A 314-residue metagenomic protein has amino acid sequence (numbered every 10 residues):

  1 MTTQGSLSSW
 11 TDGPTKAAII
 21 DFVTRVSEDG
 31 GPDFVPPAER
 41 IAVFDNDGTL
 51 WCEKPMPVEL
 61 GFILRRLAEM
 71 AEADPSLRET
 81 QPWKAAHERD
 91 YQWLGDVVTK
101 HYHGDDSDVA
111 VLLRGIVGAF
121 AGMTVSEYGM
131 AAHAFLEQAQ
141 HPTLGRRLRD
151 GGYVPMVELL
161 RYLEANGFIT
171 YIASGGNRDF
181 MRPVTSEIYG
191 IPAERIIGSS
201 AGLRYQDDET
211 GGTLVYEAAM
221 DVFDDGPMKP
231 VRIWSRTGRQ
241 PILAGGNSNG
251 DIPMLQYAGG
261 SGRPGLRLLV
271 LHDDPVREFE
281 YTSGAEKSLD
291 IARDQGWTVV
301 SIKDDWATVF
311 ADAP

Functional and structural regions predicted by a protein language model:
T2-I20, T24, E39, G118 (+1 more regions): C-terminal cap/substrate-recognition subdomain and adjoining C-terminal extension of metal-dependent phosphatase-like
D29: Active-site phosphate-binding and catalytic loops of NTP-dependent enzymes
P32-P36: Short loop/turn motifs at secondary-structure junctions and domain boundaries
P37-P55, L255: Asp-based phosphoryl-transfer active-site loop
T49, R78-T80, L94, D251 (+1 more regions): A generic signature of intrinsically disordered, low-complexity regions enriched in glycine/proline and charged/polar
P55-R149, V154: A metal-dependent, Asp-based hydrolase signature
